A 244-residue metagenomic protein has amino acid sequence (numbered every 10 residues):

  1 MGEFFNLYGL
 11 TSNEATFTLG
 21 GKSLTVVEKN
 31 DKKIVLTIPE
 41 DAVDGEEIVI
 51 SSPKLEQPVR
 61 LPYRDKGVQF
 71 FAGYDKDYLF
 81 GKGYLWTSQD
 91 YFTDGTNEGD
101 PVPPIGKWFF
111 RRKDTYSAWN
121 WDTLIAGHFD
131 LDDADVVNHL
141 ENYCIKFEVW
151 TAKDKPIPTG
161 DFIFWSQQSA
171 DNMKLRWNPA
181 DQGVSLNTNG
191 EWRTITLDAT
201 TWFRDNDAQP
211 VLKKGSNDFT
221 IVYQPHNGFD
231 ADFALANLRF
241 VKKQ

Functional and structural regions predicted by a protein language model:
M1-E56: Immunoglobulin-like IPT/TIG beta-sandwich domains and homologous Ig-like subdomains
I38, V59-Q244: Beta-rich carbohydrate-recognition modules and glycan-binding surfaces
